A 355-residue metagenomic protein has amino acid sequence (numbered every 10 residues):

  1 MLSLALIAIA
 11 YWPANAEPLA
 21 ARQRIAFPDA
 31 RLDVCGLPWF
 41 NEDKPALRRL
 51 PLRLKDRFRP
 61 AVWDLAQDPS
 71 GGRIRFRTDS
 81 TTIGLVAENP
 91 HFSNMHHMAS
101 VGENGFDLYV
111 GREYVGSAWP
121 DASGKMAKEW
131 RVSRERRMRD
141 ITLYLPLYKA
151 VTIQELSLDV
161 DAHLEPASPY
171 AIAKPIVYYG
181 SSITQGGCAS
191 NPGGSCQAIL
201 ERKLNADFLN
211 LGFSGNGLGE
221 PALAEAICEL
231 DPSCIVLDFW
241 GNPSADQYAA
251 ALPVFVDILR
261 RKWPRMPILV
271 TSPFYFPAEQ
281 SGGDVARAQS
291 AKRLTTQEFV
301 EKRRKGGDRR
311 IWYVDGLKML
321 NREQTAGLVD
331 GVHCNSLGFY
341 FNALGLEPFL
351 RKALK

Functional and structural regions predicted by a protein language model:
M1-P175, R351-L354: N-terminal secretory targeting modules
M95-M98, G186-G194, A286-S290: Glycine- and acidic-residue-enriched helix-capping/strand-helix junction motifs
A173-Q197: Catalytic nucleophile-elbow at a beta strand-turn-alpha helix junction centered on a G-D-S/GDSL motif, marking
Q197-N210, E301: Short helix-loop-beta junction
L200, G217-R261, P273-Q280: Oxyanion-hole/transition-state-stabilizing segment in secreted/luminal serine hydrolases and related acyltransferases
W263-I268: A short helix->loop->beta-strand "cap" motif at the edges of active sites that frequently abuts
F276-K355: Catalytic His-Asp segment of secreted/periplasmic serine-dependent ester chemistry enzymes
